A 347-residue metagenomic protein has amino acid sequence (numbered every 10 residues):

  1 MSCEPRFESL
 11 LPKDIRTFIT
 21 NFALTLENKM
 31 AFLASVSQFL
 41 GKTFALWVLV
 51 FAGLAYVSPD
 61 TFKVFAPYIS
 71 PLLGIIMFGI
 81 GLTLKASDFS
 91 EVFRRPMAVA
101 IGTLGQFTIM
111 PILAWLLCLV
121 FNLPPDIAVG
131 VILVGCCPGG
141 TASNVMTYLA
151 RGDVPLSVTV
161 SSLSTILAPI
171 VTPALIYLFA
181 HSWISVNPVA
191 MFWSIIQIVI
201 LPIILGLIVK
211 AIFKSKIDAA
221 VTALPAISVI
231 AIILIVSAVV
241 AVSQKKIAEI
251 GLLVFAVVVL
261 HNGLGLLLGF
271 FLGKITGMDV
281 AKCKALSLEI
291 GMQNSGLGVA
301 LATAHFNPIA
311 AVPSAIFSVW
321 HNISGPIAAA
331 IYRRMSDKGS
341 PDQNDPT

Functional and structural regions predicted by a protein language model:
S9-D14: N-terminal polybasic/positive-inside topogenic patches
I15, N21-T347: Alpha-helical transmembrane segments of multi-pass small-molecule/ion transporters
